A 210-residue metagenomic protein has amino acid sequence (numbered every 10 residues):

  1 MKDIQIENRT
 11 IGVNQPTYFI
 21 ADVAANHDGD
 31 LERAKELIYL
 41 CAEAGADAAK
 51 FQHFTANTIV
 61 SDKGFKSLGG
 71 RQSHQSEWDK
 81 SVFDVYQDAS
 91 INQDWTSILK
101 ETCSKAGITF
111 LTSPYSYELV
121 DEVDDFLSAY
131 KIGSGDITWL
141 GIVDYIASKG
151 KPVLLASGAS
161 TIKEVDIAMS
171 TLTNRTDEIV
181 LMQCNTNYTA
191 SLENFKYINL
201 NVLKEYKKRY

Functional and structural regions predicted by a protein language model:
M1-Y210: Catalytic cores and adjacent flexible loops of soluble metabolic enzymes that perform enolate/carbanion chemistry on
